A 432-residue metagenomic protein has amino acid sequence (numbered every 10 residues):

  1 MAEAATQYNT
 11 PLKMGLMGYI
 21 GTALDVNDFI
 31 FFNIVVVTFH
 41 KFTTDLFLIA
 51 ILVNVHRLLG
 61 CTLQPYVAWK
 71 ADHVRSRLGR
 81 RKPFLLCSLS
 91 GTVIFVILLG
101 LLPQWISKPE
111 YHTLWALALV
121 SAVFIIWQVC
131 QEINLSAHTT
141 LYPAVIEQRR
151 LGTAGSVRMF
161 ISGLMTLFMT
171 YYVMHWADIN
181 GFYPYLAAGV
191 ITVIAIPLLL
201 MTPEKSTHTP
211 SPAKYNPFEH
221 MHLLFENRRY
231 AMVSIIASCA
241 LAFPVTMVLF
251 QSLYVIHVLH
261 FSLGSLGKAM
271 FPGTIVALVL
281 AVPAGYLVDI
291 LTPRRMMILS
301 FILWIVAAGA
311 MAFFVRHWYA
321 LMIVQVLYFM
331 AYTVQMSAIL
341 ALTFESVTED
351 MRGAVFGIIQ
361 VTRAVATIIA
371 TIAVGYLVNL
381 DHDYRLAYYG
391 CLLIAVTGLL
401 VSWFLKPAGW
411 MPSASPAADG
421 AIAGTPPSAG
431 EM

Functional and structural regions predicted by a protein language model:
M1-N9, S206-S234, I422-M432: Juxtamembrane intracellular "pre-TM" segments in multi-pass secondary transporters
A2-L59, A231-M232, I236, L241-V258: Helix-loop boundary and gating motifs at the non-cytosolic
L46-F47, Q148-V157, L263, E349-I359: Loop-to-transmembrane helix entry/capping segments in MFS-fold secondary transporters and related SLC/MFSD carriers
L63-L78, L280-T292, V378: Helix-to-loop junctions at the C-terminal end of transmembrane segments in multipass secondary transporters
R80-K82, H175-V190, Y376-A395: A membrane-interface helix-boundary motif in multi-pass transporters
R81-L98, R295-A310: Structural signature of the two symmetry-related core transmembrane helices
I133-I146, V334-V347: Intracellular juxtamembrane helix-capping segments at the cytosolic ends of symmetry-related transmembrane helices
R294-M336: C-terminal transmembrane helical hairpin of 12-TM major facilitator-type secondary transporters
